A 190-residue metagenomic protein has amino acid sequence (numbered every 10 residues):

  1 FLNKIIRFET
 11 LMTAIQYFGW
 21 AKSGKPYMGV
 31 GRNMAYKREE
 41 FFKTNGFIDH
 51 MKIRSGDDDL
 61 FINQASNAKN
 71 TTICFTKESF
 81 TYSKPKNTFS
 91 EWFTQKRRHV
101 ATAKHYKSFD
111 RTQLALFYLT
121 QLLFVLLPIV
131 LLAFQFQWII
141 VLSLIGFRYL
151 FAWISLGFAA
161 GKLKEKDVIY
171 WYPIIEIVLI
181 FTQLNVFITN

Functional and structural regions predicted by a protein language model:
F1-A14, E39-F42, I48-R111: Catalytic donor/gating beta->alpha subdomain of glycosyltransferases that bind UDP-sugars
F1-T44, I48, V100, Y172 (+2 more regions): Long helical/loop segments within the catalytic core of UDP-sugar-dependent glycosyltransferases, especially the large
I15, N33-G46, I73, T102 (+2 more regions): Short secondary-structure transition/capping segments
K25, G29, R54, Y82-P85 (+2 more regions): Alpha-helix initiation/capping motif
R111-T120: Select subsegments of transmembrane alpha-helices in polytopic membrane proteins, especially boundary-proximal
Q121-N190: Membrane-embedded multi-pass helical conduit in multi-pass membrane proteins, especially envelope-biosynthetic
